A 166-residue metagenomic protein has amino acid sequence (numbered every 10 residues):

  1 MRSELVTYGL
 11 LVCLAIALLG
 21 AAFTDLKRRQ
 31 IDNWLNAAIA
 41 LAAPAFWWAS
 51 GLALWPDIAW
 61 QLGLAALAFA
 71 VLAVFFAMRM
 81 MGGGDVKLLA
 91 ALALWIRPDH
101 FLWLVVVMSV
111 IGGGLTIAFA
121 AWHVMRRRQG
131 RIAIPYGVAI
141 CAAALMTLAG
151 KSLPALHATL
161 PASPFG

Functional and structural regions predicted by a protein language model:
M1-G166: A membrane-topology feature that recognizes alpha-helical transmembrane segments and their immediate juxtamembrane
